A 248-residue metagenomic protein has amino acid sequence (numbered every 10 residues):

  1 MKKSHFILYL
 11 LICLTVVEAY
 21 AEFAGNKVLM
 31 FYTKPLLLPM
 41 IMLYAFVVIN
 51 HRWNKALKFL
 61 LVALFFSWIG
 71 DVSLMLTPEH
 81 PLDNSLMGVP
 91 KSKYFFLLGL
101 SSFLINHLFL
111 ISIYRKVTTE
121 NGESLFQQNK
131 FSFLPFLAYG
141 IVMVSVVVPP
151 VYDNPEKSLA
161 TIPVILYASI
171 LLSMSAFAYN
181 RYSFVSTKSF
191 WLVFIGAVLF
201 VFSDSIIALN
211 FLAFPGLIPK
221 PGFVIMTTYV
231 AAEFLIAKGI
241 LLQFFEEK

Functional and structural regions predicted by a protein language model:
M1-K248: Polytopic alpha-helical membrane-helix bundles and their juxtamembrane interface segments in multi-pass membrane
